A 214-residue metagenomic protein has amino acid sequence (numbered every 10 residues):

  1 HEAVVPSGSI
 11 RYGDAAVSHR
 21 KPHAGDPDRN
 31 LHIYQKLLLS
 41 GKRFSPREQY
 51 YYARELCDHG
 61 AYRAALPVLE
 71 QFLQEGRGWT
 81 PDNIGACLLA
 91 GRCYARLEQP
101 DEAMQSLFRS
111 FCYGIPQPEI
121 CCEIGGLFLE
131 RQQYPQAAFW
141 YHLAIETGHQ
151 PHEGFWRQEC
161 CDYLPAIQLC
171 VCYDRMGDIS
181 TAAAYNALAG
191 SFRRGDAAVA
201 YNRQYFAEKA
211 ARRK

Functional and structural regions predicted by a protein language model:
H1-P67, Q71: Catalytic-site signature of metal-activated, phosphate-bearing donor transferases, centered on the GT-A/GT-A-like
P27, Y62, P100-D101, Y134 (+1 more regions): TPR-repeat structural position
K42-R43, R77, P81, I115 (+2 more regions): Short coil turns that delineate tetratricopeptide repeat
